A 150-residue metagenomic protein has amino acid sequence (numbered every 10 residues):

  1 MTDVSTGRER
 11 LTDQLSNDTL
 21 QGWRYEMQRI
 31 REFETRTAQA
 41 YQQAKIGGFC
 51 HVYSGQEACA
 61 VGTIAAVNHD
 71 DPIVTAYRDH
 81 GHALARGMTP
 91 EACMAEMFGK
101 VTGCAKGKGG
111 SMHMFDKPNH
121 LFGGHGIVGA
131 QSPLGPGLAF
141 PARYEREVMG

Functional and structural regions predicted by a protein language model:
M1-C59: Conserved acidic/glycine
T35-Q39, Q43-G150: Cofactor-binding active-site loop characterized by glycine-rich and histidine/acidic residues
